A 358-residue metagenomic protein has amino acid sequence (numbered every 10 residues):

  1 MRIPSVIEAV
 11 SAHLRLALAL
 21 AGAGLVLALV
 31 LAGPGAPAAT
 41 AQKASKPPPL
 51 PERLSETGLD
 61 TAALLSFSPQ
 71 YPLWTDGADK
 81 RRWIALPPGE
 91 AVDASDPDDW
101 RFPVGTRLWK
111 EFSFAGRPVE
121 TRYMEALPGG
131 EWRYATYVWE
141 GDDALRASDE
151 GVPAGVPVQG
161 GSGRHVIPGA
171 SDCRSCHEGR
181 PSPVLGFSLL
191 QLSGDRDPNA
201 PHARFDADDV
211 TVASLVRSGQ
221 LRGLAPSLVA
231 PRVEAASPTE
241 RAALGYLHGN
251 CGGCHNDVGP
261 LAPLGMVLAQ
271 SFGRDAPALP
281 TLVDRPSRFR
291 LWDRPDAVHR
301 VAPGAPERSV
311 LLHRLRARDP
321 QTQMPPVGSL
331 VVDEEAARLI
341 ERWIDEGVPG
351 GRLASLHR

Functional and structural regions predicted by a protein language model:
I3-A21: Bacterial N-terminal signal peptides that target proteins for export
A17-A32: Bacterial N-terminal signal peptides
L31-A41: Signal peptide processing junction and immediate N-terminal pro/mature segment of secreted/exported proteins
A39-L86, A354: N-terminal pre-domain segments of enzymes
T40-Q42, D99, P118-H357: Sequence context surrounding c-type heme c attachment/ligation sites in exported
V92-P97: Short alpha-helix capping/helix-loop boundary micro-motifs
F102-G105: Short, well-ordered loop/turn sites that connect or cap secondary structure elements
